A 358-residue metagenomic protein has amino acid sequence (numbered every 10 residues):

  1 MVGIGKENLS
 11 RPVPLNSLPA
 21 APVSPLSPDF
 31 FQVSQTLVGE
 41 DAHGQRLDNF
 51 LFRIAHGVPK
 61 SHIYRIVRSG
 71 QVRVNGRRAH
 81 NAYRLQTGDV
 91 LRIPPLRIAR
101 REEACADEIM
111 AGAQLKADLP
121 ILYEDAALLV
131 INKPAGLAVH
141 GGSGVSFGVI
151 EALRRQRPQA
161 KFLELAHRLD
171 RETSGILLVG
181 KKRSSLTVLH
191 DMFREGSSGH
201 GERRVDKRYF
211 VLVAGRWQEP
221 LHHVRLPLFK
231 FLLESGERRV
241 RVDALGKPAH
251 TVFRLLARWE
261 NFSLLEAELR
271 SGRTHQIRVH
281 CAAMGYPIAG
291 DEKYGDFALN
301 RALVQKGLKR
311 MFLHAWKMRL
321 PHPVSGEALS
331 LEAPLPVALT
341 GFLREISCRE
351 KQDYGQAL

Functional and structural regions predicted by a protein language model:
M1-L358: RNA pseudouridine synthases
